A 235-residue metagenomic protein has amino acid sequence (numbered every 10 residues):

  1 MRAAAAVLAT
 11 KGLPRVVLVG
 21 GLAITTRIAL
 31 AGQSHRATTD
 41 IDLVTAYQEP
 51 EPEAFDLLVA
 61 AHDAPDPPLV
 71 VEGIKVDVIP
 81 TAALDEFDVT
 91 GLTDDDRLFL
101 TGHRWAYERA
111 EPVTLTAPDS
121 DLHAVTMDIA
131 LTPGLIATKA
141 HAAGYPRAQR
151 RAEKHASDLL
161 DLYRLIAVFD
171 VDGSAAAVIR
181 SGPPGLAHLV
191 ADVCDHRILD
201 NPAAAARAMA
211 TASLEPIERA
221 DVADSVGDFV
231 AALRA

Functional and structural regions predicted by a protein language model:
M1-A235: Compositionally biased terminal segments of proteins
